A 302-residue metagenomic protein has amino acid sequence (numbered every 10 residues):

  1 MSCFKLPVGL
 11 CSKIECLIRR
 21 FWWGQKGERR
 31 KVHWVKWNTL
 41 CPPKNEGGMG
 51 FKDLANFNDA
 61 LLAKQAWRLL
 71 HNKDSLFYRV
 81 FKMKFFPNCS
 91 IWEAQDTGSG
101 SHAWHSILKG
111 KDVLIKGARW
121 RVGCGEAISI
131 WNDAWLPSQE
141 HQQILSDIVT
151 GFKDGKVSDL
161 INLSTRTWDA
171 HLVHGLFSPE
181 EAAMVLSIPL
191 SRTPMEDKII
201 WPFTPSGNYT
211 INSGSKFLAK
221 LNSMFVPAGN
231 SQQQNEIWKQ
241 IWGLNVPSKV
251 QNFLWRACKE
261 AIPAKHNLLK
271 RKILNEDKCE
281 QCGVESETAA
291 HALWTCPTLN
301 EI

Functional and structural regions predicted by a protein language model:
M1-I302: A helix-boundary/hinge signal
